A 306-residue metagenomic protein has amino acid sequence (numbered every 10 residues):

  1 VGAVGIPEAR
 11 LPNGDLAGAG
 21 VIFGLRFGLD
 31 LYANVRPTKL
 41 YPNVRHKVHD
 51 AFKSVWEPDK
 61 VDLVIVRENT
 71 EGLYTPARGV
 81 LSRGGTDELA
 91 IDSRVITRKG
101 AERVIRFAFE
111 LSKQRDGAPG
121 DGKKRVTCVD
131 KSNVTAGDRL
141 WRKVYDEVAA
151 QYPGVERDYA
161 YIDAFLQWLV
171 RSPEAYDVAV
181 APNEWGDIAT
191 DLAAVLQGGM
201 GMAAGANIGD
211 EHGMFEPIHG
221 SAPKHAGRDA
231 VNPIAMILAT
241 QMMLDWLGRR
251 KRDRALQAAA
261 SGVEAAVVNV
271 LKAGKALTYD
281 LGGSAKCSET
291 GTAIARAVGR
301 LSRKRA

Functional and structural regions predicted by a protein language model:
V1-I91, E184-G186: N-terminal glycine-rich phosphate/adenylate-binding segment common to multiple enzyme folds
F23-Y41, Y152-A160, M202-E216: Short, acidic/small-residue loops that bind anionic groups at enzyme active sites
D30-L31, K53, P58-D62, T70 (+5 more regions): Short coil/turn connectors at secondary-structure junctions
G85-D163: Glycine-rich phosphate/diphosphate-binding loop of Rossmann-like nucleotide-binding domains
N133, D138-A204, V298, S302: Accessory "access/gating" subregions that flank catalytic or transport cores
W168-G274: Glycine-rich phosphate/nucleotide-binding loop
R249-R305: Internal helix-turn-beta structural module
